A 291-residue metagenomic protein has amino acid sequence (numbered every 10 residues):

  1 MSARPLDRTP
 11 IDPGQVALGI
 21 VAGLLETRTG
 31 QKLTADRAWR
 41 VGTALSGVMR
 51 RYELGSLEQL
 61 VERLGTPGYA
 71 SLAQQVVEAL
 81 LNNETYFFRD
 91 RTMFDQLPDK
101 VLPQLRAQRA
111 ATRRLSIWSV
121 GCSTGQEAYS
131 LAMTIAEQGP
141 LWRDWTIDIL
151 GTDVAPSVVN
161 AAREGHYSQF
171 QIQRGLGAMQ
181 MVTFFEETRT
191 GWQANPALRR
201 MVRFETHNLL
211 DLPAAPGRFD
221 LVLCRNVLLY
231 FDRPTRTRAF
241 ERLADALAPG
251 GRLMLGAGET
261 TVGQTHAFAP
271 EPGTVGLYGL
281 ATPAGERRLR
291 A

Functional and structural regions predicted by a protein language model:
S2-W118, F240: Conserved AdoMet
P98, A132-A136, A244: A structural alpha-helix within SAM-dependent methyltransferase catalytic domains
R113-G125, L150: Conserved class I S-adenosyl-L-methionine
V120, P140-L223, V227-R238, T260-V262 (+1 more regions): Extended basic-aromatic, gly/pro-enriched interface segments that bind polyanionic ligands
T124-W142: Conserved SAM-binding loop of SAM-dependent methyltransferases across substrates and taxa, primarily the Class I
T237-P249: A short glycine-rich, Lys/Arg-flanked "PGG" loop and its adjoining helix->strand segment in the class I
P249-A257: Conserved beta-strand signature within the Rossmann-like core of class I S-adenosyl-L-methionine
Q264-A291: Core SAM-dependent methyltransferase catalytic element
